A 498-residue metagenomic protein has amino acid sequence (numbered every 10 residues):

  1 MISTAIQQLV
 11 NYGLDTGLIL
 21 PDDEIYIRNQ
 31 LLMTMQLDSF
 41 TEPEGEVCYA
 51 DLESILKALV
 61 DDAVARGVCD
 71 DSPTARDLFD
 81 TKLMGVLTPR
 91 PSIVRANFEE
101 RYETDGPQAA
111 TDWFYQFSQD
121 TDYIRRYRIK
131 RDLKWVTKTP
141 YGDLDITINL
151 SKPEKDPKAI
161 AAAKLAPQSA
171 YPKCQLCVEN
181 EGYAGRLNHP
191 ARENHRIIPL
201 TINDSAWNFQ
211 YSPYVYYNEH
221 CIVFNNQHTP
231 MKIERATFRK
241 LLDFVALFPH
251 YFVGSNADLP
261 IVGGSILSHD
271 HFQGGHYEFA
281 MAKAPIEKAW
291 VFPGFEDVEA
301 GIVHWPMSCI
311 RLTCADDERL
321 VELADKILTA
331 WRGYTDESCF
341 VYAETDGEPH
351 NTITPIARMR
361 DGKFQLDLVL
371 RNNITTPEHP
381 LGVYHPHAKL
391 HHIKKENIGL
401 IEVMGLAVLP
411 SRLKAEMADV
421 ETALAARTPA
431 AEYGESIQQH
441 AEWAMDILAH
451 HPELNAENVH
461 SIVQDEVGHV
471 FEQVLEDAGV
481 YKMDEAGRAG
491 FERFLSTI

Functional and structural regions predicted by a protein language model:
M1-V223, Q227-P230, P306, L320-A324 (+2 more regions): Active-site microenvironments that recognize anionic phosphate/pyrophosphate groups
N194-I198, H228-V253: Helical scaffold of the NTase/Pol beta-like nucleotidyltransferase catalytic core
A236, V245, P249-S268, G274-T335: Catalytic or ion-translocation cores adjacent to nucleophile or general acid/base/metal-coordination motifs in diverse
